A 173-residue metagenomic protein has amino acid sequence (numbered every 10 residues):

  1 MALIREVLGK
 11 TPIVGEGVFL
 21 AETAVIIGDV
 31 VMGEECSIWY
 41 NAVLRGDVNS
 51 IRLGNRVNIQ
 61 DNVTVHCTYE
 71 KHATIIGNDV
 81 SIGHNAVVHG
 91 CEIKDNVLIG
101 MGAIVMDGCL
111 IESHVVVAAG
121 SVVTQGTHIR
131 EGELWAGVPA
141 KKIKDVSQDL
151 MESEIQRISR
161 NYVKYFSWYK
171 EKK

Functional and structural regions predicted by a protein language model:
M1-I13, D47, L53-N55, D61-T64 (+3 more regions): Glycine-rich hexapeptide-repeat left-handed beta-helix
A2-I38: N-terminal segments that cap or nucleate solenoid repeat domains
S81: Short proline/glycine- and basic residue-enriched helix-capping loop/turn segments at helix->loop/beta transitions
